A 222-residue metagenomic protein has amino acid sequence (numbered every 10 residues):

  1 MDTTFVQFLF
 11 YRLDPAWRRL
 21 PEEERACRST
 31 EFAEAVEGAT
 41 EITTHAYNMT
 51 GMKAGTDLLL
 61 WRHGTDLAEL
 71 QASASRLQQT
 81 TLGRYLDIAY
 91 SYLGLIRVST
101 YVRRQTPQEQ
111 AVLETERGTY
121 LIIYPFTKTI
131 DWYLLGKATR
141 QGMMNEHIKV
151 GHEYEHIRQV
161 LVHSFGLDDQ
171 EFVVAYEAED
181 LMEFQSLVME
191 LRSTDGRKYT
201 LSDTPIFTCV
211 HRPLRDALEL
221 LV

Functional and structural regions predicted by a protein language model:
M1-D2, I42-T56, Q78-R117, I157-D168 (+1 more regions): Glycine-rich beta-strand-turn "strand-cap" elements at beta-sheet edges
M1-E37, L67-E69, A89-E153, F165 (+2 more regions): Short S/T/G/P-rich N-terminal loop/turn motif that feeds into the first structured element of a domain
T4-V6, T56-L58, T119-L121, Q170-V173: Short, surface-exposed beta-edge/turn micro-motifs
Y11, N48-M49, L59-T65, P125 (+3 more regions): A structural feature that tracks compact, well-ordered secondary-structure segments with a strong bias toward
A16, L60, E69, T81-L82 (+1 more regions): A broad "ordered helical/assembly scaffold" signature
F32, A72-T80, S186-R192: Short amphipathic alpha-helices in soluble, non-transmembrane regions that often serve as interface/regulatory elements
F32-T65, E69-L70: Long, hydrophobic/aromatic-enriched structural stretches that serve as scaffold segments
